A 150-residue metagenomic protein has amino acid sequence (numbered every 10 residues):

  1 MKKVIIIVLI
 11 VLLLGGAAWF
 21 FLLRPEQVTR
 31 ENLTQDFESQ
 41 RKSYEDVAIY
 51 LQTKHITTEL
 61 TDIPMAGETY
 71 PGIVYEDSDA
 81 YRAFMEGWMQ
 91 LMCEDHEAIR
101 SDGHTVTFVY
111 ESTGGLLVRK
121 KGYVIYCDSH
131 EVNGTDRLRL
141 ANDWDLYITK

Functional and structural regions predicted by a protein language model:
M1-L14: N-terminal Sec-pathway targeting helices
K2-K3, K42, K54, K120-K121 (+1 more regions): Context-gated lysine
I6-L9, L23-T29, W144: Generic detector of bulky aromatic hydrophobic side chains
V8-L9, L33-T34, G134: Alpha-helical interaction segments
L9-L12, T29, K121-V124: Aromatic-residue detector
V11-L14, T53, N142: Generic detector of low-complexity/intrinsically disordered segments and short hydrophobic N-terminal stretches
A18-L91: N-terminal export/targeting and maturation segments
T58-K150: Extracytosolic and intramembrane catalytic regions of membrane-associated proteins in envelope/secretory systems
